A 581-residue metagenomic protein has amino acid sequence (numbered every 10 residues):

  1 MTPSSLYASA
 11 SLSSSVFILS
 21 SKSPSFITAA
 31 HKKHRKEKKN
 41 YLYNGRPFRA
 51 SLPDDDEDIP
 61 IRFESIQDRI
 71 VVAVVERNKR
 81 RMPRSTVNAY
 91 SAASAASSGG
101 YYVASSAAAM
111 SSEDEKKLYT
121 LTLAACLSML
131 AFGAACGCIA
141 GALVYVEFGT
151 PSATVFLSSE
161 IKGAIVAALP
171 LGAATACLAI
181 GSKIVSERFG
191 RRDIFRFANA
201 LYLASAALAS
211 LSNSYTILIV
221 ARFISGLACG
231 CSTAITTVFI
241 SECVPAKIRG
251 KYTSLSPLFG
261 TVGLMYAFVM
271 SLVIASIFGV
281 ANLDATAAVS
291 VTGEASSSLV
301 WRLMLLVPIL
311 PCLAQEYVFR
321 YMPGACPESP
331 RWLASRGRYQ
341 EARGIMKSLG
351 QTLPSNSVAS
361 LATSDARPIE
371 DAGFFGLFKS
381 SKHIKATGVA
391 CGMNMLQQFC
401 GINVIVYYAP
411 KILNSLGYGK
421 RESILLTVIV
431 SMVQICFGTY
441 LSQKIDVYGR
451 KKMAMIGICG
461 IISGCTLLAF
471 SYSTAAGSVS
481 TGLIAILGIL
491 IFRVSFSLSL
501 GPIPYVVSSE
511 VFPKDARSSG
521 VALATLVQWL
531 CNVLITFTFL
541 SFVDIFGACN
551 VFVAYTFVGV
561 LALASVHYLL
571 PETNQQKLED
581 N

Functional and structural regions predicted by a protein language model:
T2, Y7, S11, S15-F17 (+4 more regions): Alpha-helical transmembrane bundle of multi-pass membrane proteins
K22-K33: Serine/threonine-rich, low-complexity intrinsically disordered regions
R35-K38: Intrinsically disordered, glycine-rich low-complexity segments
S348-A359: Short intracellular "coupling" helices and adjacent cytoplasmic loop segments at the cytosolic face of multi-pass
L361-S364: Mid-sequence helix-capping/hinge segment at a functional interface
